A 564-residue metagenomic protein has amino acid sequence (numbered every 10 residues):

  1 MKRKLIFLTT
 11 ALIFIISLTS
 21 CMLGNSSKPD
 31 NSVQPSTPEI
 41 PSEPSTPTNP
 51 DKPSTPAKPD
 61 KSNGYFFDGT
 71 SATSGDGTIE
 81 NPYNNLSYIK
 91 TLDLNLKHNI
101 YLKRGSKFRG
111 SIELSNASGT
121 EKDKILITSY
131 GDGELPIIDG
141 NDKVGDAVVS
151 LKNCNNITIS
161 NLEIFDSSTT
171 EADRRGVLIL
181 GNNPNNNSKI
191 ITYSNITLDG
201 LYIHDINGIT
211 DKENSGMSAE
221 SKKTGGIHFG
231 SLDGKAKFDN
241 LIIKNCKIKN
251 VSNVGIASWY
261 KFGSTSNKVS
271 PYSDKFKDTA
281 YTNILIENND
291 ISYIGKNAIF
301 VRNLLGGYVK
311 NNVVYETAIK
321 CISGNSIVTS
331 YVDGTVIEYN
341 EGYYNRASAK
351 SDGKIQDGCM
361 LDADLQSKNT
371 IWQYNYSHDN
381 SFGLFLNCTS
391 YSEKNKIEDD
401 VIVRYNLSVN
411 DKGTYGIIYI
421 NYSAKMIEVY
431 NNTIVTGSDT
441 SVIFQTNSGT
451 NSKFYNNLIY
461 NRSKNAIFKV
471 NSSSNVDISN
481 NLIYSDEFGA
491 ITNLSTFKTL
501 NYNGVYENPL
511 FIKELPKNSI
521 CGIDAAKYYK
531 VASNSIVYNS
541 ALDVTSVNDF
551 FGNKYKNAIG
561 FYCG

Functional and structural regions predicted by a protein language model:
M1-K4: Positively charged n-region of N-terminal signal peptides that target proteins for export
I6-M22: Sec-dependent N-terminal signal peptides of Gram-positive bacterial secreted proteins and lipoproteins
S17-A57: Bacterial Sec-dependent N-terminal signal peptides
F67-E113, V144, V148, S535 (+1 more regions): Acidic Gly/Asp/Thr-rich repetitive segments characteristic of extracellular carbohydrate-active and adhesion proteins
E80, I520, D524-Y528, A532-G564: Surface beta-loop-beta hairpin patches that serve as ligand-binding interfaces in beta-rich domains
S87, T91-N95, K107-L126, L135-S194 (+2 more regions): Extracellular beta-strand-rich solenoid/capping regions of secreted or surface-exposed proteins that bind or remodel
G110-E113, G140-V148, S168-V177, N207-G225 (+13 more regions): Short glycine/acidic-rich loop motifs that flank beta-strands on beta-rich extracellular proteins
K124, G131-G133, N155-D166, I190-N207 (+13 more regions): Right-handed parallel beta-helix
